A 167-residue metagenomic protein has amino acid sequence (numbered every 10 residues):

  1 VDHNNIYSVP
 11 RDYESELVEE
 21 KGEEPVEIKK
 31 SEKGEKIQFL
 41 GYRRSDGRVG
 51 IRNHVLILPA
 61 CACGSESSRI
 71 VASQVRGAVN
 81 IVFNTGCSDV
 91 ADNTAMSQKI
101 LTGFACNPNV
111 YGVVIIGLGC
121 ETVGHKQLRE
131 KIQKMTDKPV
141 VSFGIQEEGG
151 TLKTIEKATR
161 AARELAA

Functional and structural regions predicted by a protein language model:
V1-A167: Metallocofactor- and cofactor-centric catalytic cores in central/energy metabolism, strongly enriched
